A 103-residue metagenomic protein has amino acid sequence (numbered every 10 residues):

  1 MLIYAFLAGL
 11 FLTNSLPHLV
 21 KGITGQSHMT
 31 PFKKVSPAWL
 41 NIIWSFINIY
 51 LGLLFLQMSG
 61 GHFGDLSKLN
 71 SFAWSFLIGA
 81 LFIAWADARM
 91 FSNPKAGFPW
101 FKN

Functional and structural regions predicted by a protein language model:
M1-L12, S71-G79: Alpha-helical transmembrane segments
L2-L10, W39, I43, N103: Alpha-helical transmembrane segments of integral membrane proteins, especially early/N-terminal helices
A5-Q26: N-terminal signal-anchor/start-transfer transmembrane helix
T30-W44: Juxtamembrane helix-capping/reentrant segments at transmembrane boundaries
P31-K34, D65-F72, K102: Non-cytosolic membrane-interface motifs at loop->transmembrane helix junctions
N41-S59: A generic, lipid-embedded transmembrane alpha helix
F55-R89: Alpha-helical transmembrane-segment detector that highlights a single hydrophobic TM helix and its immediate
D87-K102: Membrane-interface capping segments at transmembrane-helix boundaries
